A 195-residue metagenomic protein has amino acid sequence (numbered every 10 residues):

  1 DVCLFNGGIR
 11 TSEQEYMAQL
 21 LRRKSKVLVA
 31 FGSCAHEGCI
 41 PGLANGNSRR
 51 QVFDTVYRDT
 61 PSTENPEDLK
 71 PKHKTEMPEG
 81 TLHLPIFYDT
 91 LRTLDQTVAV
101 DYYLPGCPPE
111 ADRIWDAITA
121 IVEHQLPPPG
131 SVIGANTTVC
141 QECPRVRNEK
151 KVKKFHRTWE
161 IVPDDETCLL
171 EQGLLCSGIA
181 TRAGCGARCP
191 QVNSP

Functional and structural regions predicted by a protein language model:
D1-Q172, S177-I179: Iron-sulfur-associated redox domains of electron-transfer enzymes in respiratory and anaerobic energy metabolism
G106, C185-A187: Conserved phosphate/anionic-ligand binding catalytic regions in large, soluble enzymes, centered on
L174, G178-G184, Q191-P195: Long, compositionally biased charged/polar accessory segments in the mid-to-C-terminal portions of proteins
